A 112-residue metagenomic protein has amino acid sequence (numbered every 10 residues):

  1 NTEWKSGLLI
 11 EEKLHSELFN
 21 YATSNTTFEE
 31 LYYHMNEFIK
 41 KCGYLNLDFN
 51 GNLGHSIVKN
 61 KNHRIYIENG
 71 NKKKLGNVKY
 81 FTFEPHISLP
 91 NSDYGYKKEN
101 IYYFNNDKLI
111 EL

Functional and structural regions predicted by a protein language model:
N1-L112: Active-site neighborhoods and metal-handling regions in enzymes and metal-associated proteins
